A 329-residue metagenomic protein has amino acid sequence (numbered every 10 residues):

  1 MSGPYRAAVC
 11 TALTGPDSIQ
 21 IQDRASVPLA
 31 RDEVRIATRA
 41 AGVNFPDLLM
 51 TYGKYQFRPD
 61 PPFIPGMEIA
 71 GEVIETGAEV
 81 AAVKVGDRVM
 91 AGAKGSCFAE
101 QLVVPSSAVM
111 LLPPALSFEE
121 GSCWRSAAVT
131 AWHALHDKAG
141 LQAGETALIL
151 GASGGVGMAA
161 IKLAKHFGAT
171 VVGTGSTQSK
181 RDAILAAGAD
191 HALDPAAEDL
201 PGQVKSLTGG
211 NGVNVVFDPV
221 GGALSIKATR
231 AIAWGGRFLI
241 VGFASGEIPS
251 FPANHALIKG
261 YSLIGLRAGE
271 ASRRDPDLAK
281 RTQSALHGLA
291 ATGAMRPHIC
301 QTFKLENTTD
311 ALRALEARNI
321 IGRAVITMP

Functional and structural regions predicted by a protein language model:
S2-G3, P276-P329: C-terminal hydrophobic helical "lid"/dimerization subdomain of Rossmann-like NAD(P)H-dependent oxidoreductases
S26-V43, K54-S96: Glycine-rich beta-strand-centered segment in the early N-terminal region that forms part of a ligand/cofactor-binding
A37, L49, A82, R88-G151: NAD(P)H dinucleotide-binding glycine-rich loop of Rossmann-like/cofactor-binding domains, especially the beta1-alpha1
R88, T146, T170, G236-R237 (+1 more regions): Short glycine-centered segments of the SAM/dcSAM-binding site in methyltransferase folds
C97-E100, S176-A183, I248-A253: Short, glycine/polar-rich helix-capping loops at beta-to-alpha or helix-loop-helix junctions that flank or form
S122-A197: Mid-domain Rossmann-like dinucleotide-binding core that forms the NAD(H)/NADP(H) cofactor-binding site
G175, A223-M295, T327-P329: Glycine-rich phosphate-binding loop and adjacent beta-alpha segment of Rossmann(oid) nucleotide-cofactor-binding
D199-G210: Short amphipathic alpha-helix with an adjacent loop that forms part of the alpha/beta core around
